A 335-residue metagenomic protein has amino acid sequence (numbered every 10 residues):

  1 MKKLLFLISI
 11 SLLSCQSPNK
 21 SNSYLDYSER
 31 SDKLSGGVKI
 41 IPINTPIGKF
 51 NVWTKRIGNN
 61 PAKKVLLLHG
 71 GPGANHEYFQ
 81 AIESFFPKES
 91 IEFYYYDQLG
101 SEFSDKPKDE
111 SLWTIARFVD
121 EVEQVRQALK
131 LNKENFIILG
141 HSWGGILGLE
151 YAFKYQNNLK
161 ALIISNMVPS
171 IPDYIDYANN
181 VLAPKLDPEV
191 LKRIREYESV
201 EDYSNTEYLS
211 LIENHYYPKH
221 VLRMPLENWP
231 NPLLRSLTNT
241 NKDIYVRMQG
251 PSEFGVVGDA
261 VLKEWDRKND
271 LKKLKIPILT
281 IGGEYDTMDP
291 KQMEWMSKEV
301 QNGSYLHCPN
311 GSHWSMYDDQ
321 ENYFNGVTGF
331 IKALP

Functional and structural regions predicted by a protein language model:
G73-S84: The serine-hydrolase catalytic nucleophile loop
F86-K106: Conserved alpha/beta-hydrolase
R117-N135: Conserved acidic catalytic loop of the alpha/beta-hydrolase fold
E134-A178: Conserved hydrolase catalytic core segment
L162-Y203: Flexible "cap/lid" loop of the alpha/beta hydrolase fold
E189-K272, I276: Alpha/beta-hydrolase
K268-N310: Conserved loop-alpha-helix segment in the C-terminal half of the alpha/beta-hydrolase fold that carries the catalytic
G303-P335: Catalytic active-site module of serine/aspartate enzymes centered on a nucleophile-bearing elbow/loop
